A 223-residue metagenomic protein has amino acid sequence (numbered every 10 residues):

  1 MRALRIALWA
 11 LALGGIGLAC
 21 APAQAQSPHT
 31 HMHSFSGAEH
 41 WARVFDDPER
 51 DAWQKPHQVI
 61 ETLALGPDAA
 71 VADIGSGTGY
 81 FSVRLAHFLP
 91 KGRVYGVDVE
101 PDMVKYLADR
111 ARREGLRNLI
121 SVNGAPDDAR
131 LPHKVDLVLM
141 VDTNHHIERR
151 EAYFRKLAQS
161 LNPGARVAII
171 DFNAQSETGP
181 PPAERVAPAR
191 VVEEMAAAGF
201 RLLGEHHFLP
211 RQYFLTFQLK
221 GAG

Functional and structural regions predicted by a protein language model:
D51-A69: Conserved alpha-helix/loop element of class I SAM-dependent methyltransferases that forms part of the SAM/SAH-binding
D68-G77: Conserved class I S-adenosyl-L-methionine
E100-P101: Conserved SAM/SAH-binding beta-strand->alpha-helix loop
E114-D127: Conserved SAM-binding strand-loop segment of SAM-dependent methyltransferases
A129-V138: A short acidic, Gly/Pro-enriched loop at the edge of an enzyme's catalytic core that lines a small-molecule cofactor
E151-R166: A short glycine-rich, Lys/Arg-flanked "PGG" loop and its adjoining helix->strand segment in the class I
R166-V192: Conserved class I S-adenosyl-L-methionine
